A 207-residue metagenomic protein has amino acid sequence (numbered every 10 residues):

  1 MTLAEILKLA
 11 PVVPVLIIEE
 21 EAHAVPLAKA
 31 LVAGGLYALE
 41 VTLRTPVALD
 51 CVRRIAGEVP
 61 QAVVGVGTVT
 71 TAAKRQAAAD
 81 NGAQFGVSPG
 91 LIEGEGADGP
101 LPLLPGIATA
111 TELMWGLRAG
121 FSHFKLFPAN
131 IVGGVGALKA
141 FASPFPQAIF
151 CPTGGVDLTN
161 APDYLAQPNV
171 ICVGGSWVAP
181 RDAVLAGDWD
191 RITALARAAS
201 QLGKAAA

Functional and structural regions predicted by a protein language model:
M1-Q84, Q147-F150, L158-T159, A166 (+1 more regions): Conserved N-terminal beta1-alpha1 strand-loop-helix module at the mouth
L27, T71-N81, G96, T111-A119 (+3 more regions): Catalytic cores of alpha/beta
L43-R44, V69, G90-I92, A108-T109 (+3 more regions): Short, ordered loop/turn segments at secondary-structure junctions
G65-T68, S88, L103-G106, P152: Short beta-strand elements of ligand-binding domains
F85-E95, K125-G134, N169-R191: Glycine-rich phosphate-binding active-site loops on the catalytic face of alpha/beta enzymes
I92-H123, F127-V132: Histidine/lysine/aspartate-rich catalytic loop segments that bind and position anionic ligands
G120-K125, A137, P144-Q147: A contiguous pocket-lining binding segment that forms or flanks enzyme active sites
I131-V132, Q147, G155-T159, A179: Short Gly/Pro-enriched loop/turn and capping motifs at secondary-structure junctions
